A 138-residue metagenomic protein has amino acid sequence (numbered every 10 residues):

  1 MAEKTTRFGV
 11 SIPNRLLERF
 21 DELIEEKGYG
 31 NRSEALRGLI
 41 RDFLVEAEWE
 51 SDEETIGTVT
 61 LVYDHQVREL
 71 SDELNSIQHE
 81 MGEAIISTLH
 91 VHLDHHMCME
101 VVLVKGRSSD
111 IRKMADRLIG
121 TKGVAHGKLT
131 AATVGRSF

Functional and structural regions predicted by a protein language model:
M1-S11: Short Lys/Arg-rich basic patches
N14-E34: Surface-exposed, Lys/Arg-rich phosphate-binding patches that contact polyanionic backbones
G30-D52: Short, basic amphipathic alpha-helical segments that act as recognition/interaction helices in nucleic-acid-binding
E53-H65, M99-V101: Short glycine-/aliphatic-rich beta-strand segments at the starts of folded cytosolic domains
H65-I85: Short amphipathic alpha-helix segments
Q66-V67, V104-I111: Helix N-cap motif at beta-to-alpha junctions
D72-I77, K113-T121: Short amphipathic alpha-helices in soluble, non-transmembrane regions that often serve as interface/regulatory elements
E83-V91, D116, G120-G135: Conserved short beta-strand edge segments in small beta-sheet-based binding/regulatory domains
